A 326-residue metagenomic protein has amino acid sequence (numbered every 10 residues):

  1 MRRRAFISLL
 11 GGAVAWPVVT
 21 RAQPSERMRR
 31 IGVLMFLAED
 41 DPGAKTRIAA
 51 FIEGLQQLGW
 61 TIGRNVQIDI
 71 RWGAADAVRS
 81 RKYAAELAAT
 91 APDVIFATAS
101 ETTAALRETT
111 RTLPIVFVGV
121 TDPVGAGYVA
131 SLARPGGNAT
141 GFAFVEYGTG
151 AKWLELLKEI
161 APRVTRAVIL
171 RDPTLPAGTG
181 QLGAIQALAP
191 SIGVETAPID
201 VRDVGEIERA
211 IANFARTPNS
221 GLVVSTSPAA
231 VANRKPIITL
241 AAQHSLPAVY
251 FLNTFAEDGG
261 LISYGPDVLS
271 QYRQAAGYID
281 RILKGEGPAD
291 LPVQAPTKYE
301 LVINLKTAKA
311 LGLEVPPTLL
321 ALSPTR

Functional and structural regions predicted by a protein language model:
M1-R326: Short hydrophobic alpha-helices and adjacent helix-cap/hinge residues
